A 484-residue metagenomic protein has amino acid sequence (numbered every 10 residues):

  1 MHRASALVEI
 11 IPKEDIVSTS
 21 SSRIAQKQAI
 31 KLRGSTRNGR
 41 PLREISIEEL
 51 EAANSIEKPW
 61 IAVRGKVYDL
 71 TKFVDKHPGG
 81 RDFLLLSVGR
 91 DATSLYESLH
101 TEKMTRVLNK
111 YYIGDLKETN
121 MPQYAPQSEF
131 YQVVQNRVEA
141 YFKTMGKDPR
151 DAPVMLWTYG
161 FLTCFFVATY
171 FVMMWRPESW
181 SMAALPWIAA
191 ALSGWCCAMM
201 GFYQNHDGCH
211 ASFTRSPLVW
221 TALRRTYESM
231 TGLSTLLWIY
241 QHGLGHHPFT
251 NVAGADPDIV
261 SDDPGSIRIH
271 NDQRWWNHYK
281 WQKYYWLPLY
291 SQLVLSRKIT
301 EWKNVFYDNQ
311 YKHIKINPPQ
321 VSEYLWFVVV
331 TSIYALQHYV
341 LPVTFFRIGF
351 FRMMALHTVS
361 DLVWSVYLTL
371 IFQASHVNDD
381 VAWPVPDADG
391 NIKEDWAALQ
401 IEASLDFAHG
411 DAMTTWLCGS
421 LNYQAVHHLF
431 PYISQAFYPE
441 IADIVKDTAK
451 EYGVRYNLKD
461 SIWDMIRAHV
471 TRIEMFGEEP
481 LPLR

Functional and structural regions predicted by a protein language model:
H2-T144: B-type heme-binding environments
M121-G201, A211-W220, T226, G232-L244 (+1 more regions): Peripheral/terminal regions associated with large enzymatic or DNA-binding modules
R150-G201, E228, W281-L295, P318-I371: Alpha-helical bilayer-embedded segments of polytopic membrane proteins, i.e., transmembrane/intramembrane helices
L192-P319, D387-P480: Membrane-embedded catalytic scaffold of the fatty acid hydroxylase/desaturase
G208-F213, G243, F345, G349 (+1 more regions): Membrane-interfacial segments
G349-F350, E479-L481: Long, cytosolic, alpha-helical-rich C-terminal regions that act as interaction/scaffolding modules
V359-Q373, V377-N378, V445-R455: C-terminal, active-site-flanking charged/polar segments
S360-D361, A374, N378-A398: Cytosolic juxtamembrane regulatory segments of membrane proteins
